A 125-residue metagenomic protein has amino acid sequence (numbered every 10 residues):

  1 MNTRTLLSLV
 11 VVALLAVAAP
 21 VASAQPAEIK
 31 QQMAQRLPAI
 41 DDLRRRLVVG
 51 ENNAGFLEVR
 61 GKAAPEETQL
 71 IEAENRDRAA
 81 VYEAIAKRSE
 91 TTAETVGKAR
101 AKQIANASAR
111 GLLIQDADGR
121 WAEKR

Functional and structural regions predicted by a protein language model:
M1-T5: Positively charged n-region of N-terminal signal peptides that target proteins for export
S8-A18: Bacterial N-terminal signal peptides
P20-A24: Sec/Tat signal peptide C-region and signal peptidase I cleavage site
Q25-Q69, A73, R88-R125: Amphipathic, charged alpha-helical segments and their helix-to-coil junctions in extracytoplasmic/peripheral assemblies
Y82-E83: Contiguous, amphipathic alpha-helical segments that mediate oligomerization or scaffolding in large protein assemblies
